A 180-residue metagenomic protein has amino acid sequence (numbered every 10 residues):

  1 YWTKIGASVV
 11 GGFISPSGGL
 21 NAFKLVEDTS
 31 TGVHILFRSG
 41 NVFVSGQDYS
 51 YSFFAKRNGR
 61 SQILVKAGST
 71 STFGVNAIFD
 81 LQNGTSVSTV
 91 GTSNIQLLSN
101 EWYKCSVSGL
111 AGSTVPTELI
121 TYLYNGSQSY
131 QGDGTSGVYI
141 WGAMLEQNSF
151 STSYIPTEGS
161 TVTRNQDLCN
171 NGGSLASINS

Functional and structural regions predicted by a protein language model:
Y1-S180: Extracellular and organelle-lumenal recognition/adhesion modules and their flexible linkers in secreted
